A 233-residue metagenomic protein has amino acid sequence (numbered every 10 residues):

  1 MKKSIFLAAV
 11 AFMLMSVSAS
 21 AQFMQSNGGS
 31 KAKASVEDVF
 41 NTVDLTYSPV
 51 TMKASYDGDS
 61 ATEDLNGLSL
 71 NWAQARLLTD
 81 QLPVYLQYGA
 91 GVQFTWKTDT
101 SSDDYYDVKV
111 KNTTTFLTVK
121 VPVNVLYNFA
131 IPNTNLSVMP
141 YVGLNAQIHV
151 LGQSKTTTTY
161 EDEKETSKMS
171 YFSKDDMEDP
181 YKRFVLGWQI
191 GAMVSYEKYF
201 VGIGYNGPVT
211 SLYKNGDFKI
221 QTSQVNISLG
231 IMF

Functional and structural regions predicted by a protein language model:
M1-S26: Bacterial Sec-dependent N-terminal signal peptides
A21-L77, M232: Short glycine/proline- and aromatic-enriched beta-strand/turn motifs that initiate or cap beta-hairpins
A32, Q93, D175-F233: Predominantly the C-terminal beta-signal and adjacent terminal strand-loop region of outer-membrane beta-barrel
E37-N41, T62-L68, F94, K111-V121 (+4 more regions): Residues that define the transmembrane beta-barrel architecture of outer-membrane proteins
V39-L45, V84-A90, V119-V121, V138-L144 (+3 more regions): Transmembrane beta-strands of outer-membrane beta-barrel proteins
Y47-K53, Q74, A90-T98, L117 (+5 more regions): Transmembrane beta-strands of outer-membrane beta-barrel pores
P49-E63, Q93-F116, V150-K182, S211-V225: Flexible, solvent-exposed loop segments that connect beta-strands
S69-A73, P122-L126, G191-M193, S228-G230: Outer-membrane beta-barrel architecture
